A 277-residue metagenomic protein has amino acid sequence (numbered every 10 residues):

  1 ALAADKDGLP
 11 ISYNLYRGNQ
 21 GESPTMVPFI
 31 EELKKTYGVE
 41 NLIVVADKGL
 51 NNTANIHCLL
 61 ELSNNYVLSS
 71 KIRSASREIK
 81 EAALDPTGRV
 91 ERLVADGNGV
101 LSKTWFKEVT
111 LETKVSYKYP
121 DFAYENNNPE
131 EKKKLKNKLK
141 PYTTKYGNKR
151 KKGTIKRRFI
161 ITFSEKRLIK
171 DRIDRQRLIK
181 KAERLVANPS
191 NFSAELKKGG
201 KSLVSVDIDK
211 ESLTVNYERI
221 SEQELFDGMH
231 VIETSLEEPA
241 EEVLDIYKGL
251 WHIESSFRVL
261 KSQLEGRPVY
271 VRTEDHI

Functional and structural regions predicted by a protein language model:
A1-I277: Anion-binding and metal-coordination hotspots
